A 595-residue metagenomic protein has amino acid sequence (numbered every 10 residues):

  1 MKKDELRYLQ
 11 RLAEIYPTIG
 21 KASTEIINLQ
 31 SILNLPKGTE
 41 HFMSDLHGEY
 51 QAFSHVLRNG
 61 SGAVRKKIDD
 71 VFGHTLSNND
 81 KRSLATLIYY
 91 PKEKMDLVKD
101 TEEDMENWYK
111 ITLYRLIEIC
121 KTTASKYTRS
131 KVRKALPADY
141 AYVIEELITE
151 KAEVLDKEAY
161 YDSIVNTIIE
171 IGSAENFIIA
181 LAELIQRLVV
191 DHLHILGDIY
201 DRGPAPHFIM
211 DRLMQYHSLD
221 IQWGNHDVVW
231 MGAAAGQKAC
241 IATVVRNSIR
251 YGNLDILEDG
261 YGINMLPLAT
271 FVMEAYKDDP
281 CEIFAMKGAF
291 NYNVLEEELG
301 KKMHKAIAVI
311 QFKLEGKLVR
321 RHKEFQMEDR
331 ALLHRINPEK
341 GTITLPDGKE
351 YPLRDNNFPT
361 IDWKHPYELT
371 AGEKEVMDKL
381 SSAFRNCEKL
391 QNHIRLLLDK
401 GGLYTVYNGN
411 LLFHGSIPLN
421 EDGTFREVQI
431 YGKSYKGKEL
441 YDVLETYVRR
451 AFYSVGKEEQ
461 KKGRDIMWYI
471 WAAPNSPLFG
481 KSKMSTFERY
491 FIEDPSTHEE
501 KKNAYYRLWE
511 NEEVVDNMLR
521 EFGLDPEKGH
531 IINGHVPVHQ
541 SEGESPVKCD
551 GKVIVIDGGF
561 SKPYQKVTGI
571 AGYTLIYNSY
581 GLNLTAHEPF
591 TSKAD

Functional and structural regions predicted by a protein language model:
M1-D595: Feature recognizes metal-dependent phosphohydrolase scaffolds
